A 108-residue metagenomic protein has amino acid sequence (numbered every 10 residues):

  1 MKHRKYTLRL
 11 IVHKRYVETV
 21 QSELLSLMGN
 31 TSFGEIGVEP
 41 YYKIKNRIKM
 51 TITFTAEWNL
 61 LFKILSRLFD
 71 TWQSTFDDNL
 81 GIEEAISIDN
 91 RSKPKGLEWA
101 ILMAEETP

Functional and structural regions predicted by a protein language model:
M1-K2, E39-K49: Short, ordered beta-strand-loop transition motifs
M1-L25: Short, extreme N-terminal segment that most often corresponds to the first beta-strand
K5, R15, P40-Y41, T71 (+1 more regions): Intrinsically disordered, low-complexity N-terminal regions enriched in serine/proline/glycine with scattered basic
L8-R9, K14-V17, F33-E35, Y41 (+2 more regions): Low-complexity, intrinsically disordered short peptide segments enriched in small/polar/basic residues
E23-G34, K45-P108: Charged interaction segments
